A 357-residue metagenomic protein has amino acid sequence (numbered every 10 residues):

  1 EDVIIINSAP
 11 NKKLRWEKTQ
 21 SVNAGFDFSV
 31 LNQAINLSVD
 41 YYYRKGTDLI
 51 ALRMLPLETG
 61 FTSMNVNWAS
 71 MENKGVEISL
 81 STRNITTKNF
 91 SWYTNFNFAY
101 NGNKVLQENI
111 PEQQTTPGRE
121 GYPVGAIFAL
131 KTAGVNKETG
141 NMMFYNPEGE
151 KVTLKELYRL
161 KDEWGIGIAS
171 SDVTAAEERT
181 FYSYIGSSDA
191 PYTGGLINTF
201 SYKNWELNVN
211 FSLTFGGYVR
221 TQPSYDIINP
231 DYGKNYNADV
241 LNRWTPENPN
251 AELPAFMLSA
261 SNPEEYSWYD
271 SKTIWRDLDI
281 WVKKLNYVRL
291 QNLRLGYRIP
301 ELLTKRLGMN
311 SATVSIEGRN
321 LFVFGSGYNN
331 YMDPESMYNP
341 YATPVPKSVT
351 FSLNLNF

Functional and structural regions predicted by a protein language model:
E1-A129, D277-F357: Extracellular/periplasmic, surface-exposed regions of secreted and cell-surface proteins
E1-V3, I50-M54, G75, G167-A176 (+1 more regions): Active-site-adjacent bridging/hinge elements
I6-S8, R179, P191: Flexible glycine/proline-enriched surface loops and loop-helix/loop-strand junctions
A34-S38, V76, Y192, G216 (+1 more regions): N-terminal hydrophobic signal/anchor transmembrane helix of membrane proteins
Y42-T47, P56-E58, L213-G217, S224-I228: Active/binding-pocket-proximal capping segment
V66, V76, R83-S187, I228 (+2 more regions): Conserved small-residue
I185-Q222: Glycine-rich, aromatic-lined ligand/substrate-binding cores of catalytic and carbohydrate-binding domains
F215-T313, G318: Extracytoplasmic gating/loop element in the C-terminal half of outer-membrane beta-barrel translocons and assembly
